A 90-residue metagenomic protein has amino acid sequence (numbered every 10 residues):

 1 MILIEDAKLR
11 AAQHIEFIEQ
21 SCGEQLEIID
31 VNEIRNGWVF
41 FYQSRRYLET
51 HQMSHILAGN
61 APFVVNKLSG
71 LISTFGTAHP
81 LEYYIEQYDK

Functional and structural regions predicted by a protein language model:
M1-L26: Short, non-transmembrane alpha-helical segments in secretory-pathway proteins
I4-D6, A11, I29-N32, H51 (+1 more regions): Histidine-/acidic-rich catalytic cores in large beta-rich domains
E16, R45, F75: Residue-level marker of positions within ordered structural domains that often coincide with functionally constrained
L26-V65: Exposed beta-strand-loop-beta-strand "reactive/processing" segments of non-cytosolic proteins
A58-E86: A short, surface-exposed interaction/processing loop segment used at functional sites
